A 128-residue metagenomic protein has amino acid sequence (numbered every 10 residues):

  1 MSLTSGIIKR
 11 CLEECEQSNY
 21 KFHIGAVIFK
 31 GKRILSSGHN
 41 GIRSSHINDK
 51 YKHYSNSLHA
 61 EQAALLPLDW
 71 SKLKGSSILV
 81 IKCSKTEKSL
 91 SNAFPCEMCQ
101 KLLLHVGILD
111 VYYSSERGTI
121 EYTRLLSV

Functional and structural regions predicted by a protein language model:
M1-F22: Short, basic/aromatic recognition patches
H23-K32, S36: Short beta-strand scaffold segments in enzyme catalytic cores
S36-V128: Zn2+-dependent cytidine deaminase-like catalytic core
